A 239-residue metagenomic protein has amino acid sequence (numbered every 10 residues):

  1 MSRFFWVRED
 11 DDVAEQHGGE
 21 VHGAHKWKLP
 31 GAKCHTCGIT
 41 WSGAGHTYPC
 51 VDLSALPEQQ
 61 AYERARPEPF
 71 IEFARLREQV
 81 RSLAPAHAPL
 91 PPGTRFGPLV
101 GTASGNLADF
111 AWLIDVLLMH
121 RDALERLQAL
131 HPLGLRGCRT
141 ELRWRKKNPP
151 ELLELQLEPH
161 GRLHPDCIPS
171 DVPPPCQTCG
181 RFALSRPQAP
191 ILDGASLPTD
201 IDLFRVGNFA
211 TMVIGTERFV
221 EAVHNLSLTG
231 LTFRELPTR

Functional and structural regions predicted by a protein language model:
A14-W27, Q156-P169: Short, intrinsically disordered, charge-biased short linear motifs at domain edges
K28-G31, P173: Residues immediately within or flanking Cys/His clusters that coordinate Zn2+ in small zinc-binding modules
C34-C37, C176-C179: Short cysteine-rich clusters marking metal-coordination/redox-active sites
G38-W41, F182-A183: Cys/His-rich microdomains that often coordinate metals
P49-L90, Q188-I214, E221: Short microdomains enriched in Cys/His and/or Lys/Arg
A84-N106: A glycine-rich, hydrophobic loop/mini-helix early in the fold
W112-L113, L117-E158: Acidic (E/D-rich), amphipathic helical modules within compact regulatory domains
L117-L124, M212-F219, V223: Short coil/turn motifs at helix boundaries and re-entrant loops, enriched in small/polar and proline residues
